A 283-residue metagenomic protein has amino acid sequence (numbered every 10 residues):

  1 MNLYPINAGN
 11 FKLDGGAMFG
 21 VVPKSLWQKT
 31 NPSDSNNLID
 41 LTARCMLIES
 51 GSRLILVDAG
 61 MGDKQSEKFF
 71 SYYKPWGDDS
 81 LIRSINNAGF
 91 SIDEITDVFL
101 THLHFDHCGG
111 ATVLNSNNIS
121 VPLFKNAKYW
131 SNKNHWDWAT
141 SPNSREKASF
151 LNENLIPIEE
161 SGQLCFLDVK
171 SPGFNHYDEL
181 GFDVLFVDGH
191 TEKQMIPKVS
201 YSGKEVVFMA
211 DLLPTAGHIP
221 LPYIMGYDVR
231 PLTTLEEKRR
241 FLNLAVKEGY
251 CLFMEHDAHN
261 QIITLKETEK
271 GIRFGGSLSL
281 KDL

Functional and structural regions predicted by a protein language model:
M1-L56, M61-Q65, F69-Y72, K170-G173 (+3 more regions): Zn-dependent metallo-beta-lactamase
A8-G9, A59-G62, L103, N134-H135 (+4 more regions): Active-site metal-binding loops of divalent metal-dependent hydrolases
I48-G51, K198-S202: Active-site beta-strand termini and strand-to-loop segments that position acidic
I55-V57, F99, Y129, V206-F208: Residue-level marker for buried hydrophobic side chains located in beta-strands that build the well-ordered beta-sheet
Y72-R83, S200-L283: Cap/insert and terminal regions of metallo-dependent hydrolase folds
W76-D79, S84-F90, E94, V121-F186 (+1 more regions): Metallo-beta-lactamase
I95-D106: Metallo-beta-lactamase
C108-I119, T264-L265: Metal-dependent catalytic neighborhoods of phosphoester/phosphodiester hydrolases
